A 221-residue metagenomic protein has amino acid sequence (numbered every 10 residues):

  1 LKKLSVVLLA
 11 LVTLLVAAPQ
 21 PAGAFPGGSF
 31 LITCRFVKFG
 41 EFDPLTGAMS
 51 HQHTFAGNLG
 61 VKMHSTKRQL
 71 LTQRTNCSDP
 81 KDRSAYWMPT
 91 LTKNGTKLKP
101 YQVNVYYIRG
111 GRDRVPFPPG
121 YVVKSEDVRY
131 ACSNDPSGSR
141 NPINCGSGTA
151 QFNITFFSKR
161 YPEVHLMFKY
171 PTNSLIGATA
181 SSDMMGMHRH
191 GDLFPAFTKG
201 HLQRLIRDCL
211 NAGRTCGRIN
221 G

Functional and structural regions predicted by a protein language model:
L1-L8: Bacterial N-terminal signal peptides that target proteins for export
L11, A48-H51, F117: Short, well-ordered loop/turn elements at secondary-structure boundaries
L14-P21: C-terminal segment of classical bacterial N-terminal signal peptides
F25-R112: Solvent-exposed N-terminal domain segments of exported/luminal and surface proteins
F55, S78, T92, Y106 (+3 more regions): A structural detector for beta-sheet-dominated domains
N58-K62, P119, G138, T172: Short loop/turn segments at secondary-structure transitions that flank enzyme active sites
M88-G148: Extracellular secretory-pathway ectodomains of glycoproteins
R129-G221: Long, compositionally biased interface segments
